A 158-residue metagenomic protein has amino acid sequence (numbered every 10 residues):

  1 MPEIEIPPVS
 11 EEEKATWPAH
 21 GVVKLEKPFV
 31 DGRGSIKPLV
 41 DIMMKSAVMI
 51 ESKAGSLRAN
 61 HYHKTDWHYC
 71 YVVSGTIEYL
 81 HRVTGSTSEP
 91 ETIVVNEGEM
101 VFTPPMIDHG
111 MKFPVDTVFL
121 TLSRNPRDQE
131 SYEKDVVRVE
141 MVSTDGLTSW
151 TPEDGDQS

Functional and structural regions predicted by a protein language model:
M1-S46, Q157: A short, N-terminal "cap"/entry segment at the start of jelly-roll beta-barrel domains of the cupin/DSBH fold
I4-E5, P18, P114-S158: Double-stranded beta-helix
I36, N60, Y79-L80, T103 (+2 more regions): Short beta-strand His + acidic residue motifs that chelate non-heme Fe in jelly-roll/DSBH and cupin folds
V48-D66: Conserved short histidine dyad/triad with adjacent acidic residue
S52-G55, E97-G98, P104-M106, D116: Tight coil/turn sites that cap or link beta-strands
H61, W67-V72, I93, V101 (+1 more regions): His/acidic/aromatic-lined binding-pocket segments of jelly-roll/cupin-type domains and related regulatory beta-sandwich
T65-V83: Glycine- and acidic-residue-biased ligand/ion/polar-headgroup-sensing regions
V83-P105: Short acidic-glycine-tyrosine-enriched beta hairpin
